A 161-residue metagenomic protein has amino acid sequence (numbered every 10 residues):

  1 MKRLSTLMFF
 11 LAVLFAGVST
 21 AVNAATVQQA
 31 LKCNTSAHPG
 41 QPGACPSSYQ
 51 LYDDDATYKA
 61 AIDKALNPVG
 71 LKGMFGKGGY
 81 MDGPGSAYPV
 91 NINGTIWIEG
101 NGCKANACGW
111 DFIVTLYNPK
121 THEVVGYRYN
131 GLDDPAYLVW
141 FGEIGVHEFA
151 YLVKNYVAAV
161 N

Functional and structural regions predicted by a protein language model:
M1, T121-E123, L132: Short loop/turn segments at secondary-structure transitions that flank enzyme active sites
M1-F9: Bacterial N-terminal signal peptides that target proteins for export
M8-G17: Bacterial N-terminal signal peptides
V18-A24: Sec/Tat signal peptide C-region and signal peptidase I cleavage site
A25-S36, P42-A61, G131-N161: C-terminal partner/receptor-binding element of secreted or periplasmic proteins
A37-H38, Y49, A107, F112: Extracellular/secretory pathway and lumenal proteins
A61-G126: Mature extracytoplasmic domains of secretory-pathway proteins
